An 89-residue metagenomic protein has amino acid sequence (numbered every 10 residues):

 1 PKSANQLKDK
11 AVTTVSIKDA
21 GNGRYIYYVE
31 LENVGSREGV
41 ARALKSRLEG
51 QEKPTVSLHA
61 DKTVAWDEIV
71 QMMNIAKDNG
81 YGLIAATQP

Functional and structural regions predicted by a protein language model:
P1-E30, G82-P89: Extracytoplasmic juxtamembrane/flexible linker immediately downstream of a transmembrane helix or signal peptide
K8-T14, N22-R24, G35, G39 (+2 more regions): Extracytoplasmic
V29-N33, D61: Second-shell loop/turn segments in exported
N33, A41, K45, G80-I84: Generic alpha-helical hydrophobic packing signal
K45-K53, N74-Y81: Sec-exported extracytoplasmic/periplasmic mature domains
V56-L58: Buried hydrophobic side chains on well-structured beta-strands
K62-T87: Amphipathic alpha-helical interaction surfaces in cytosolic regulatory modules
